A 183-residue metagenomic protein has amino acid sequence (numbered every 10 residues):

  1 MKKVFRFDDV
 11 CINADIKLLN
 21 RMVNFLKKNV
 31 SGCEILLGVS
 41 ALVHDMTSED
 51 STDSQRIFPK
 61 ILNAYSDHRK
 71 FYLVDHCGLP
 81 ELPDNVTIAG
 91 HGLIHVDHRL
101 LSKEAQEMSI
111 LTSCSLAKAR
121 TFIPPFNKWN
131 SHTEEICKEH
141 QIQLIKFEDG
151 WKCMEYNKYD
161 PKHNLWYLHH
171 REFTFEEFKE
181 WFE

Functional and structural regions predicted by a protein language model:
M1-K17, R21, L26, S131-E183: C-terminal active-site subregion of NodB/CE4 polysaccharide deacetylases
D15-V43: A short alpha/beta connector and helix-capping loop motif
G32-T133: Metal-dependent polysaccharide deacetylase catalytic core of the NodB/CE4 family, i.e., the active-site-bearing domain
